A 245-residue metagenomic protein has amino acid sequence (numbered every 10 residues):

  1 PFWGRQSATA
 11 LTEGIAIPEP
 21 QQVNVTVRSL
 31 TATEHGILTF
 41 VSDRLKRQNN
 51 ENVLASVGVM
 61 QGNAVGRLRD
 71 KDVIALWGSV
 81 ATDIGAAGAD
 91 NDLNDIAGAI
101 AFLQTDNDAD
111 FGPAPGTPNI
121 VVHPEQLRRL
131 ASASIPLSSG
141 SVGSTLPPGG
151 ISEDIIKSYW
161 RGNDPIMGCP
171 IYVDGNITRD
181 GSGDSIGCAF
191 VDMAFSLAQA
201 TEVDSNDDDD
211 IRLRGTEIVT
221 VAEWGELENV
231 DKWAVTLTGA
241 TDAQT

Functional and structural regions predicted by a protein language model:
P1-H35: Assembly/oligomerization interface modules of large self-assembling protein complexes
A8-L11, N49-N50, R129-S132, S139 (+1 more regions): Short helix/loop capping segments that flank catalytic or ligand/cofactor-binding pockets
T26, L30, A133-T245: Sequence/fold signature of self-assembling virion shell proteins
S29-Q48: Extended, low-charge hydrophobic alpha-helical regions
T31, D110-A114, D210: Solvent-exposed alpha-helices and their adjacent loops that cap or buttress functional pockets in soluble metabolic
S42-P113, T236-T245: Alpha-helical scaffold segments that mediate packing/assembly in large oligomeric complexes
D43, V122-P124, A222: Short, structured patches in soluble enzyme cores that scaffold and shape functional sites
S79-Y159: Extended, solvent-exposed, turn-rich assembly/linker loops in the middle of proteins
